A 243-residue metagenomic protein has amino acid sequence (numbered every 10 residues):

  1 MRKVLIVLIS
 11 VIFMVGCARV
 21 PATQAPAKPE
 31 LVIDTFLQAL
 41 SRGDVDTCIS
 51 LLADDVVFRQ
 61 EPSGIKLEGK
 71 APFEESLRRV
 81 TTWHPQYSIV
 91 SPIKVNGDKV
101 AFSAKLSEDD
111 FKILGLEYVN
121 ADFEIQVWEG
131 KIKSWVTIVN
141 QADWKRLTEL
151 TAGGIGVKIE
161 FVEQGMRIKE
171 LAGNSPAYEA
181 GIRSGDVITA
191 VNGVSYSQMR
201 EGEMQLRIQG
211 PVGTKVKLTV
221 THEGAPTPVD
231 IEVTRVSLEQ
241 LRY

Functional and structural regions predicted by a protein language model:
V7-G16: Bacterial N-terminal signal peptides
C17-R42, D46, S50: Short, low-complexity N-terminal intrinsically disordered segments enriched in polar/charged residues
L51, V57-E68: A short gly/proline-enriched turn/hairpin at secondary-structure junctions
A71-L116, E124: Surface-exposed, charged secondary-structure patches
K133-A152: Low-complexity, intrinsically disordered terminal/linker segments enriched in charged and Gly/Pro repeats
T151-A177, G181-S184: PDZ/PDZ-like groove recognition
Q164-R167, T189, E203-Y243: PDZ-domain C-terminal substructure recognizer with occasional recognition of PDZ-binding tails
A177-R200: Conserved PDZ fold ligand-binding element
